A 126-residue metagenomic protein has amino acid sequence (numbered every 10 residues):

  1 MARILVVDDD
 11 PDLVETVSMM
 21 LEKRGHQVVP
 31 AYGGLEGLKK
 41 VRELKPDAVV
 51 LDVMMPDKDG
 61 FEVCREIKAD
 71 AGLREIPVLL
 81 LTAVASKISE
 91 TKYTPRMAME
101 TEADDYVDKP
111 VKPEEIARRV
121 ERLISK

Functional and structural regions predicted by a protein language model:
D8, D52, T82: Active-site residues of response regulator receiver
D10-V14: Short acidic/polar segment at the start of the alpha1 helix of CheY-like receiver
E15-K23: Charged docking surfaces used in two-component/phosphorelay signaling
P30-K39, G60: Helix N-cap/capping motif at the beta->alpha junctions
L44-V50: Active-site beta3 strand of CheY-like receiver
M55, I67: Receiver (REC) domain active-site loop signature in two-component systems and cognate sites in sensor histidine kinases
D59-E62, A85-V107, E114, R118: Alpha4 helix (beta4-alpha4-beta5 surface) of REC/receiver domains from two-component response regulators
E75-I88: A short, hydrophobic beta-strand element within the central beta-sheet of small alpha/beta folds
